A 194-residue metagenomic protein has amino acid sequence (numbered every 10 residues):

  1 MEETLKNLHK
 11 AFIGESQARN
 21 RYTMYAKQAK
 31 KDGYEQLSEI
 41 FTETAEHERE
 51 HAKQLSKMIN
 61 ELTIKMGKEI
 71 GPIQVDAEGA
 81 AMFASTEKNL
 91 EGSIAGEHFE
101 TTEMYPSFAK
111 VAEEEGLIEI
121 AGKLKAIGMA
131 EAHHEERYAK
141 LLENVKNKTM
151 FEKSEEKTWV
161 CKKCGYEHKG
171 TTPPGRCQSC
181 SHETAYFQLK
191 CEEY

Functional and structural regions predicted by a protein language model:
M1-Y194: Non-heme di-metal
